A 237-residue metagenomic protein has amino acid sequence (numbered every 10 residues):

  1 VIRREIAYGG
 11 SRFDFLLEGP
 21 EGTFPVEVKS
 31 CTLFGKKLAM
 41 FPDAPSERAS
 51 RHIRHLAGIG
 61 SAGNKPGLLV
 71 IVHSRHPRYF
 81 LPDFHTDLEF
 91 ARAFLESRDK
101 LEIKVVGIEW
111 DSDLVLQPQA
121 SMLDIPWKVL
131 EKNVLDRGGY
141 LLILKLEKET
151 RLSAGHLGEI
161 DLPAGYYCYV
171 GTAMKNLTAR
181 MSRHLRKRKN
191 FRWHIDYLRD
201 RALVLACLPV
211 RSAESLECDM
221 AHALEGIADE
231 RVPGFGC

Functional and structural regions predicted by a protein language model:
V1-Y8: A short acidic/basic microdomain associated with nuclease active sites
F13-D43, L56: Conserved catalytic cores of phosphodiester-cleaving nucleases, focusing on short active-site segments
A39-P45, P82-H85, L157-G158, L185-R186: Short glycine-enriched, charge-decorated loop/helix-capping segments at active-site entrances that position
A44-H52, Y167, F191: Gly/Ser/Thr-rich active-site loops/lids in small-molecule metabolic enzymes that frequently grip phosphoryl groups
S50-P66: Metal-dependent nuclease catalytic cores in nucleic-acid-processing enzymes, especially RNase H-like/related
G60, P66-G67, I71-H73, R78-D136 (+1 more regions): Non-catalytic C-terminal interaction segments of nucleic acid-processing enzymes
I103, M174-C237: Aromatic/basic micro-patches that form nucleic-acid/chromatin recognition or nuclease catalytic surfaces
M122-K189, A206-S215: GIY-YIG nuclease catalytic motif and its immediate N-terminal context
